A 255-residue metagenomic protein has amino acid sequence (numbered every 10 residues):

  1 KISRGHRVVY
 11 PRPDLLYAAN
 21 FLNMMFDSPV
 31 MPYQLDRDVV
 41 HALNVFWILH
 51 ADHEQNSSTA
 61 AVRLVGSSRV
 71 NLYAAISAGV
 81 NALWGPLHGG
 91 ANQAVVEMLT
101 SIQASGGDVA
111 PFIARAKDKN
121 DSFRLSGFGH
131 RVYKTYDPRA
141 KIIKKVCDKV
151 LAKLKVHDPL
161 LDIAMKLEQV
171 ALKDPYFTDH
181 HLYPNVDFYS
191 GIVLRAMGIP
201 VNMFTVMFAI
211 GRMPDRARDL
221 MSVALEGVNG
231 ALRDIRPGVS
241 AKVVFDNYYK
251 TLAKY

Functional and structural regions predicted by a protein language model:
K1-R216: Non-transmembrane, aqueous-exposed alpha-helical and coiled segments at domain scale
D215-Y255: Active-site neighborhoods and metal-handling regions in enzymes and metal-associated proteins
